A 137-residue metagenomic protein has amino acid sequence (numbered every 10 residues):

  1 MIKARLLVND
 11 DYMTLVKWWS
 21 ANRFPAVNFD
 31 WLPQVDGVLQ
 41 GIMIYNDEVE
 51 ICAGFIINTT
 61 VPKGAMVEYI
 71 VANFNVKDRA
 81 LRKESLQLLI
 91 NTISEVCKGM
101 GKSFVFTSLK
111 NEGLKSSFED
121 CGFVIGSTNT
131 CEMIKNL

Functional and structural regions predicted by a protein language model:
M1-F29: Short amphipathic alpha-helix that is part of the acyltransferase structural core
I2, V38-L39, G122-I125: Short glycine-aromatic motifs
D10, T14, P62, E112-G113: Short alpha-helical
S20-D47, C52-A72: A conserved beta-strand-loop-helix scaffold within acyl/acetyltransferase catalytic domains
I57, S108, N129: Conserved residues at the C-terminal ends of beta-strands
A65-G122: Acyl-donor binding region in acyl/amide transferases
V124-L137: Conserved catalytic-core motifs of GNAT/GCN5-like acyltransferases
